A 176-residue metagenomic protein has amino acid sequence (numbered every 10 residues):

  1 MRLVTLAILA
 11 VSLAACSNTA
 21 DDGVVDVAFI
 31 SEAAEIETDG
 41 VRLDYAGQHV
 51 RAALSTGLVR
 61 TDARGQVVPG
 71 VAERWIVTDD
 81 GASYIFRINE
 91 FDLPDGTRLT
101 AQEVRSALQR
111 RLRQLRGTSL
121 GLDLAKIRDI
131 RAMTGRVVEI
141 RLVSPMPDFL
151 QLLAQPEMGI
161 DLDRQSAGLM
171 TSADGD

Functional and structural regions predicted by a protein language model:
M1-A14: Sec-dependent bacterial lipoprotein signal peptides
S17-T19: Bacterial signal peptide processing site
D22-V24, A53, G70-A72, D79-S83 (+4 more regions): Extracytoplasmic
G23-A34, E73, S83-F86, V104 (+2 more regions): Short, well-ordered beta-strand elements
F29-D79, Q109, R164-Q165: N-terminal lobe/hinge region of extracytoplasmic solute-binding protein
V59, A63, D80, Q109-G117 (+3 more regions): Sec-exported extracytoplasmic/periplasmic mature domains
R74-R116, E139: Aromatic- and charge-enriched surface segment that lines or borders ligand/interaction sites
L120-A167, G175: Surface-exposed binding/hinge segments that line and control ligand-binding clefts or catalytic entry sites
